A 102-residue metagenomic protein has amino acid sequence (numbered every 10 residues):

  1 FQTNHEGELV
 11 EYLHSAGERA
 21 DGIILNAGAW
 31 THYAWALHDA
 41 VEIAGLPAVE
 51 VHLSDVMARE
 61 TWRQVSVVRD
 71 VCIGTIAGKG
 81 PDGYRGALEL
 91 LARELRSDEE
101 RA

Functional and structural regions predicted by a protein language model:
F1-G7: Short beta->alpha junction loops
E8-Y12: Short acidic active-site motifs
S15, A34-A44: Short Gly/Thr/Asp-enriched flexible loops that form oxyanion-binding sites at enzyme active sites
A16-I23: Short acidic/histidine-rich motifs immediately flanking catalytic phosphotransfer sites in two-component signaling
G28-T31, S54-V56: Short glycine-rich anion-binding loops that position phosphate/pyrophosphate groups of nucleotides and phosphorylated
Y33-A34, R59: Glycine/Thr-rich phosphate-binding loops of Rossmann-like dinucleotide-binding domains
V49, A58-A102: Short, glycine-/small-residue-rich phosphate/pyrophosphate-handling segment
